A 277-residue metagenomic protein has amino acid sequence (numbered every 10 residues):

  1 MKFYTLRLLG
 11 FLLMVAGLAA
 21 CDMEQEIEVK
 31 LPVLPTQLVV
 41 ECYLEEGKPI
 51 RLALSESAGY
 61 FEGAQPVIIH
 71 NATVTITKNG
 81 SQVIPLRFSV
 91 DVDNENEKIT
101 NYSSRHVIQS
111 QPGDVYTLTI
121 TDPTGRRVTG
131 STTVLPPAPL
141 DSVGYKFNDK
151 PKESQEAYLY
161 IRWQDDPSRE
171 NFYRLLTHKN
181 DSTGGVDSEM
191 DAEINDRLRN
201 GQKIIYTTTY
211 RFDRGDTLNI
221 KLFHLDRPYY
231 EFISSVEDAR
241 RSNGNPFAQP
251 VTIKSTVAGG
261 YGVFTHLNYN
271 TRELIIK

Functional and structural regions predicted by a protein language model:
M1-L9: Bacterial N-terminal signal peptides that target proteins for export
L8-F11, P32-V33: Hydrophobic alpha-helical context, especially transmembrane and signal-peptide helices
G17-A20: C-terminal motif of bacterial Sec signal peptides marking the signal peptidase cleavage site
D22-K277: A sequence/structural signal for flexible, mid-protein segments enriched in small/helix-disrupting residues
